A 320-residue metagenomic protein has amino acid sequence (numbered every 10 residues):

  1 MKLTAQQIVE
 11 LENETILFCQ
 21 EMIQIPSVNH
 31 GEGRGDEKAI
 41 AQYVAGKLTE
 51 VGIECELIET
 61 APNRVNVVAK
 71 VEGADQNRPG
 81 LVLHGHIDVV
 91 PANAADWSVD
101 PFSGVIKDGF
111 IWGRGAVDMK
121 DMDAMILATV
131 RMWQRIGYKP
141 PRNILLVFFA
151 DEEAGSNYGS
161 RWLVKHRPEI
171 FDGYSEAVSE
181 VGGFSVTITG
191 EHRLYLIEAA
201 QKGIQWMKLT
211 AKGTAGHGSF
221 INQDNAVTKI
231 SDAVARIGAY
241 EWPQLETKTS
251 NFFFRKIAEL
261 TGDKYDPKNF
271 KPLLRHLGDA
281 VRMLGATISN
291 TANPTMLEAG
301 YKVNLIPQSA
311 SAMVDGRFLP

Functional and structural regions predicted by a protein language model:
K2-R114, W133-R142, V314: Acidic/His- and Gly-rich active-site-bordering loop/insert found across diverse amide/peptide-bond hydrolases
E12, A94-W97, Y138-K139, E198-I204 (+2 more regions): Short glycine/proline-enriched loop/turn "hinge" motifs that connect secondary-structure elements and lie
I111, V117-L196: Acidic/histidine-rich catalytic neighborhood of metal-dependent amide-processing enzymes
V117, E152, G213-S219, Y301 (+1 more regions): A generic structural motif
A128-R135, D232-R236, G316: Short glycine/serine- and small hydrophobic-enriched flexible loop segments
P168-S175, G183-H192, E198-W206, G218-L297 (+2 more regions): Acidic-enriched catalytic cores of C-N bond-cleaving enzymes acting on peptides and small amides
N304-M313, F318: Glycine-rich, aromatic-lined ligand/substrate-binding cores of catalytic and carbohydrate-binding domains
